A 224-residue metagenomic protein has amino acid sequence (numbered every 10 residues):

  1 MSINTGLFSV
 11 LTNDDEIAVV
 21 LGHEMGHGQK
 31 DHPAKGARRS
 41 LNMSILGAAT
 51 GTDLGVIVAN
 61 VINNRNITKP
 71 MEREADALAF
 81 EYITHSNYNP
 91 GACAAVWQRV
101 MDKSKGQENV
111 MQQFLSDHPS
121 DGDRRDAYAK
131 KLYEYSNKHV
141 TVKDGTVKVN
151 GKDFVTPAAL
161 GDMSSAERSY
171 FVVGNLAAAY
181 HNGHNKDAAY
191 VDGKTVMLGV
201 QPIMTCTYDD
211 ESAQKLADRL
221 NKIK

Functional and structural regions predicted by a protein language model:
M1-S136, V140, P157-M163, E167: A Zn2+-metalloprotease active-site environment signal
D126-K224: Terminal leader/tail segments of proteins
